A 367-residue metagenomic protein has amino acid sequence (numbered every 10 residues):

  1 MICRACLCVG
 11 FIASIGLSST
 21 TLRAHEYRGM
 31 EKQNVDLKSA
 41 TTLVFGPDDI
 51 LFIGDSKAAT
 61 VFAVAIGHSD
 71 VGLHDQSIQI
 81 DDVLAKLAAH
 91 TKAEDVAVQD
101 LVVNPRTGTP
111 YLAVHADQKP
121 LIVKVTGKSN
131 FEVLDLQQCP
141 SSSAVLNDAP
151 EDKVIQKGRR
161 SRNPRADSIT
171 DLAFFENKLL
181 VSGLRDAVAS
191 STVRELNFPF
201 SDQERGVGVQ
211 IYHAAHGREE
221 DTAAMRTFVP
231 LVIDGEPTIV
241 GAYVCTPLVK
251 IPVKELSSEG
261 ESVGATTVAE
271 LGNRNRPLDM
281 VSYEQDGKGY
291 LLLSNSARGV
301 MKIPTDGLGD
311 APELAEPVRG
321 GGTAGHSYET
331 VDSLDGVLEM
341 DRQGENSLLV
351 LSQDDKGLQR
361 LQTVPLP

Functional and structural regions predicted by a protein language model:
M1-C3: N-terminal secretory signal peptides that target proteins for export/translocation
C6-G16: Bacterial N-terminal signal peptides
R23-P367: Sequence/structural signature of beta-propeller domains
